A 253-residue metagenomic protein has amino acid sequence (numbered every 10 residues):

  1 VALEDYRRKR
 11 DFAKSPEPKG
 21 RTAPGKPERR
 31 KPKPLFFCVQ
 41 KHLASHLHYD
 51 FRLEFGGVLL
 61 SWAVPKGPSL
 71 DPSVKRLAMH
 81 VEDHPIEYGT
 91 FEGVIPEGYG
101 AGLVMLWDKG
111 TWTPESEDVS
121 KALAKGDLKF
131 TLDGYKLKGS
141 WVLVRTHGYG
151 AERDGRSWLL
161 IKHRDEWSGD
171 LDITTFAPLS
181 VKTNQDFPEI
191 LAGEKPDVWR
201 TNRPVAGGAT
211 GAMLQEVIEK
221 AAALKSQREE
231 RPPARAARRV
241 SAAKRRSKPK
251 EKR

Functional and structural regions predicted by a protein language model:
V1-R253: Catalytic cores of nucleic-acid ligases and guanylyltransferases
